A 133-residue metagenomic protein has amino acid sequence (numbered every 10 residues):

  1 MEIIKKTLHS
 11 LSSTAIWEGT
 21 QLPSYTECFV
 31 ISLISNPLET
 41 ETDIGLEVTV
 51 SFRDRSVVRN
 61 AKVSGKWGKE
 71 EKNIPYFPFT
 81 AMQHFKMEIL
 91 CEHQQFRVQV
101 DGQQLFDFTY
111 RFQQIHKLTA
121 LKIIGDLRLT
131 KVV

Functional and structural regions predicted by a protein language model:
M1-A61: Secretory/extracellular carbohydrate-interaction modules and structurally similar beta-sandwich "look-alikes"
M1-E2, S10, H116-V133: Ligand-recognition surfaces built from glycine- and aromatic
T20, I31-S35, H84-K86, H116 (+1 more regions): Terminal leader/tail segments of proteins
V63, C91, Q113-H116: Intrinsically disordered, low-complexity proline/glycine-rich segments
W67-K86: Short, aromatic/His-centered strand-loop micro-motif at the edge of beta-sheets
H84, L90-E92, Y110, D126: Short amphipathic alpha-helices and their capping/turn residues within compact interaction modules
M87-F106: Carbohydrate-binding surfaces in secreted/extracellular proteins
Q103-L118: Short, solvent-exposed beta-strand-to-loop segments that form ligand-recognition rims of beta-rich domains
